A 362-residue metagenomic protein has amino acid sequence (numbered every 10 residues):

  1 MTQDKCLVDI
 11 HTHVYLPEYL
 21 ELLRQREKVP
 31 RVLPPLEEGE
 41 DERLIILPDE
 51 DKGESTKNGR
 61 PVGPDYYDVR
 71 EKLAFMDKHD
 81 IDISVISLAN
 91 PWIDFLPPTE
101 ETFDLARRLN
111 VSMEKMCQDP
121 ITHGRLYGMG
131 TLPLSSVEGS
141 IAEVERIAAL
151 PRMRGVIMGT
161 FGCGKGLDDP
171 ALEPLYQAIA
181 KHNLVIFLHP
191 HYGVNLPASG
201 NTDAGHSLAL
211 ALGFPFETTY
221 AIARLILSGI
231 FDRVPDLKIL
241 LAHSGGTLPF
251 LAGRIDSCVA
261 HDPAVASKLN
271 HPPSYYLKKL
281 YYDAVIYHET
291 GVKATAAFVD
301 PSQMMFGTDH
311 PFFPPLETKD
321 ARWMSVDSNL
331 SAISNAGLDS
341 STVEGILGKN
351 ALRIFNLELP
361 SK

Functional and structural regions predicted by a protein language model:
T2-C6, I10, Y15-I83, V111-I121 (+7 more regions): Mid-to-C-terminal alpha-helical segments outside catalytic/metal-binding sites
V8-I10, S84-I86, Y127-G130, V156-M158 (+4 more regions): Hydrophobic faces of well-ordered beta-strands that scaffold small-molecule active sites in alpha/beta enzyme cores
K57-R60, Y220, P263-K293: Aromatic-anchored helix/helix-loop segment that forms the rim or "lid" of small-molecule/cofactor binding pockets
V62-Y67, D94, P133-S140, C163-P170 (+3 more regions): Acidic-and-aromatic substrate-binding clefts and catalytic sites of carbohydrate-active enzymes
D82-R224, S228: Active-site gating/metal-coordination segments in enzymes
M158, S207-T219, R233-G245, P249 (+1 more regions): Active-site core of metal-dependent hydrolases
T202-A211, Y275, W323-S331: Short glycine/proline- and charge-enriched loop/turn segments that cap or connect secondary-structure elements
I226-Y275: Aromatic-lined glycan-binding groove of carbohydrate-active enzymes
